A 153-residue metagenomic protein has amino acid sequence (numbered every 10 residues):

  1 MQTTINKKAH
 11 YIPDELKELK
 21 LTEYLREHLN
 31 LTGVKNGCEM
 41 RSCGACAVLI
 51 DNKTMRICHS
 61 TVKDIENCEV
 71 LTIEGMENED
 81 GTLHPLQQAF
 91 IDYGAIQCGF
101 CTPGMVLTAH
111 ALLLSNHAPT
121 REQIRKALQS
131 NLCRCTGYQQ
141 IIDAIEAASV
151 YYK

Functional and structural regions predicted by a protein language model:
M1-K153: Signature of N-terminal electron-transfer/Fe-S-associated modules in redox systems
